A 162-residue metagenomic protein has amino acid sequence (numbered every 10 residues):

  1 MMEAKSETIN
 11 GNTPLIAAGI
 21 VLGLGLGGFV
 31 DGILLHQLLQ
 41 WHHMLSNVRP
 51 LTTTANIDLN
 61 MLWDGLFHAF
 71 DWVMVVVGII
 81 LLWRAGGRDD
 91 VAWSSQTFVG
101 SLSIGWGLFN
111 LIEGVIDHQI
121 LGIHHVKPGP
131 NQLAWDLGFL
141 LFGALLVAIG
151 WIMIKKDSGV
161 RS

Functional and structural regions predicted by a protein language model:
M1-G11: Short, Lys/Arg-rich, polar N-terminal cytosolic tail immediately upstream of the first transmembrane signal-anchor
P14-L35: N-terminal signal-anchor transmembrane alpha helix
L24-G28, G105-N110: Alpha-helical transmembrane segments of multi-pass membrane proteins
L34-L45, G114-A134: Interfacial helix-loop-helix junctions of multi-pass membrane proteins
H42-L59: Perimembrane loop-to-helix junctions flanking transmembrane segments
I57-V77, N131-I149: Membrane-interface loop-to-helix entry segments
I80-G105, V160-S162: Cytoplasmic juxtamembrane regions at transmembrane-helix boundaries
G143-S162: Terminal transmembrane helical module of multi-pass membrane proteins
